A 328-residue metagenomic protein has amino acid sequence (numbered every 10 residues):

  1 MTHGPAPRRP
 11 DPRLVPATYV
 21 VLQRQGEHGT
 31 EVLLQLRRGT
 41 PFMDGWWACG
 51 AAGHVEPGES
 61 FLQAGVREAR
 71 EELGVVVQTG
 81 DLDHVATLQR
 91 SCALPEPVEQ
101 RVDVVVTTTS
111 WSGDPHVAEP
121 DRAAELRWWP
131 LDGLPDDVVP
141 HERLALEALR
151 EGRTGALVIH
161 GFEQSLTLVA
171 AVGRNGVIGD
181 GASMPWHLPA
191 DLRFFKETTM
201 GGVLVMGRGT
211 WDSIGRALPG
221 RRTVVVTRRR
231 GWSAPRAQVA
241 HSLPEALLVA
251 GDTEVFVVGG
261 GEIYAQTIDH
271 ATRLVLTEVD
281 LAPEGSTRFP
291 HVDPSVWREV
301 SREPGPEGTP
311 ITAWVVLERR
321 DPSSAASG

Functional and structural regions predicted by a protein language model:
T2-L33, V55, T87, T107: Conserved N-terminal beta-strand and adjoining loop/helix that marks the start of the Nudix/MutT-like hydrolase domain
R9-R13, T40-P41, T87-V104, G215-R216 (+1 more regions): Acidic pyrophosphate-coordinating catalytic loop
P16, A86-P115, A148-R153: Active-site-adjacent beta-strand/loop module that shapes the phosphate/pyrophosphate-binding cleft
Q25-E31, F42-D44, P95-V98, A325: Short, solvent-exposed loop/turn segments that connect beta-strands within catalytic domains and beta-strand-rich
G29-E72: Conserved Nudix-box catalytic region and its N-terminal flanking loop in Nudix hydrolases and closely related
V76-A86: A short coil-to-beta-strand element that immediately follows conserved catalytic motifs
P115-Q164: Nudix hydrolase/Nudix homology domain
Q164-G328: Enzymes that bind and transform nitrogen-containing heteroaromatic metabolites
